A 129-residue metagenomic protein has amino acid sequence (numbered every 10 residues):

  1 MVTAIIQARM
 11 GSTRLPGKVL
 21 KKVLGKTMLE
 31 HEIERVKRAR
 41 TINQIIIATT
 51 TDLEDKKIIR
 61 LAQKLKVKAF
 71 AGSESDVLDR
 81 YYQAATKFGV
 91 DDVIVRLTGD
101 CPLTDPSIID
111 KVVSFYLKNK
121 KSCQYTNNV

Functional and structural regions predicted by a protein language model:
V2-T3, N43, D91-D92, S122-Q124: Conserved acidic residues
V2-T49: N-terminal glycine-rich phosphate-binding loop and ensuing alpha1 helix
M10-S12, G99-P102: Short glycine-rich anion-binding loops that position phosphate/pyrophosphate groups of nucleotides and phosphorylated
K18, K57-R60, S107: Generic recognition of short, well-ordered alpha-helical segments
E30-D92: Conserved N-terminal catalytic core of the sugar/cofactor nucleotidyltransferase
Y82-F88, C101-V129: Conserved donor-nucleotide/metal-binding helix-loop-beta segment in metal-dependent transferases, i.e., the alpha-helix
V93-L97: Short aromatic-hydrophobic micro-motifs that form the base-stacking/packing surface for donor nucleotide recognition
